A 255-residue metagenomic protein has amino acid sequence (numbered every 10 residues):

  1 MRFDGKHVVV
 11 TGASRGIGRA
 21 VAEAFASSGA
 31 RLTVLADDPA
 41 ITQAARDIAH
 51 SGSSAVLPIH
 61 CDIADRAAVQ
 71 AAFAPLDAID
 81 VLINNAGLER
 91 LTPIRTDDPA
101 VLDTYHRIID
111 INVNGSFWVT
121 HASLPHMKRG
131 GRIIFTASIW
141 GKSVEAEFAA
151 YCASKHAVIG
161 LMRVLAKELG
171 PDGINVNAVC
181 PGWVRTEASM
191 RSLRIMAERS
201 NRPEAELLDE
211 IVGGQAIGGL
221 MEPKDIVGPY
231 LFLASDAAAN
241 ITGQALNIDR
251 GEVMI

Functional and structural regions predicted by a protein language model:
H7, S14-R15: Conserved glycine-rich cofactor-binding loop
S28-Q43: Conserved glycine-rich Rossmann-like NAD(P)H-binding loop of the short-chain dehydrogenase/reductase
E89-H106, E147-A150: Conserved mid-core segment of classical short-chain dehydrogenase/reductases
T120, S154, M162: Active-site helix of classical SDR
S138: Residue(s) in the substrate-gating loop at a strand-loop-helix junction that position the organic substrate next
S143, Y230-L231, T242-I255: Short C-terminal tail/terminal secondary-structure segment of NAD(P)H-dependent dehydrogenase/reductase domains
G170, N175, I241-G243: Short, small/polar-rich loop/turn modules that mediate ligand/substrate recognition or access, typified
